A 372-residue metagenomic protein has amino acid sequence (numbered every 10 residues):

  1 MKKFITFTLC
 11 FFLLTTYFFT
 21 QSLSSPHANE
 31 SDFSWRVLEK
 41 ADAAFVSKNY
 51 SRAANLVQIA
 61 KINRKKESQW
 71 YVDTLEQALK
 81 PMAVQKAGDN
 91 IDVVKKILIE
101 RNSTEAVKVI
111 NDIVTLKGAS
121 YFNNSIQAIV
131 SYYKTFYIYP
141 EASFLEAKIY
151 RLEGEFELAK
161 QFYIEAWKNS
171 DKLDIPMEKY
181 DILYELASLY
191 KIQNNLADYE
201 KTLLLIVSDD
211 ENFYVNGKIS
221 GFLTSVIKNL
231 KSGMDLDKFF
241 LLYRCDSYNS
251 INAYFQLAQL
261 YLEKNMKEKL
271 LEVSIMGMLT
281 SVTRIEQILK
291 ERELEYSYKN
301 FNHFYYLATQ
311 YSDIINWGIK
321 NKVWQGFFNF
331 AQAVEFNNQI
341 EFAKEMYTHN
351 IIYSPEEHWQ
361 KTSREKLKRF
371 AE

Functional and structural regions predicted by a protein language model:
F19-E76, V84-D89, K96-K108, Y137 (+1 more regions): N-terminal leader/linker segments that initiate helical-solenoid repeat arrays
E39, Q77, I138, L145 (+5 more regions): "A position-specific structural signal for the A-helix of alpha-solenoid helical repeats
N63-D73, L116-S120, I129-Y139, K168-K179 (+5 more regions): Short solvent-exposed coil/turn linkers within tandem alpha-helical repeat scaffolds
